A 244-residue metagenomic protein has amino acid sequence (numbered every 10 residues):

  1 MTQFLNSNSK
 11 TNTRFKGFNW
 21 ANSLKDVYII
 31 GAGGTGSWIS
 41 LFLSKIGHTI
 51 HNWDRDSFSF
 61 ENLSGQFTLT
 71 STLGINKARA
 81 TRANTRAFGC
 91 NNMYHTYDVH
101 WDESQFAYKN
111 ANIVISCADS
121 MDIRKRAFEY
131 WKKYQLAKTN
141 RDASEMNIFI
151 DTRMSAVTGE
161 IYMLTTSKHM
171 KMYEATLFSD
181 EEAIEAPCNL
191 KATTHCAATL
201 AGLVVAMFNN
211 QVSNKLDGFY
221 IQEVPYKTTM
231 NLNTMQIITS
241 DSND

Functional and structural regions predicted by a protein language model:
M1-F15: S-adenosyl-L-methionine
T2-L5, A21-L24, K109-D244: Glycine-rich phosphate/adenylate-binding loop
F18-W20, T68: Glycine-rich phosphate/ribose-binding loops and adjacent secondary-structure elements that form binding surfaces
K25-G47, H51-S59: Glycine-rich adenosine-cofactor-binding loop
I30-G31, W53, Y97, S116-D119 (+1 more regions): Short His-Asn-centered micro-motif
N52-C90: Glycine-rich phosphate-binding loop and adjoining beta1-alpha1-beta2 segment of Rossmann-like nucleotide-binding folds
G89-H95, E145: A short helix-to-beta-strand connector/capping loop
Y97-Q105: Conserved SAM/SAH-binding loop
